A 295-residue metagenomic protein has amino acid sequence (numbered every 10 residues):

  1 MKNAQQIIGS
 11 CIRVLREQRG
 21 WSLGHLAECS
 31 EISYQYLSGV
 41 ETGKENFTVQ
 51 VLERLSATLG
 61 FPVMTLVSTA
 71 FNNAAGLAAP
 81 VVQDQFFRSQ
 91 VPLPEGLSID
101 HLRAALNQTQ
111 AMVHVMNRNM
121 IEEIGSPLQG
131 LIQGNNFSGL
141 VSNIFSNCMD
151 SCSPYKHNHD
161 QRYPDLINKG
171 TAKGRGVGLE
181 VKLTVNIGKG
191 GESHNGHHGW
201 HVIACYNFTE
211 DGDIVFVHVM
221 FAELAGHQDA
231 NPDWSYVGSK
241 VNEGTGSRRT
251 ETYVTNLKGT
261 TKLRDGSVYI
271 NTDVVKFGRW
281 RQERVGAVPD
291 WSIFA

Functional and structural regions predicted by a protein language model:
M1-I7: A detector for short, charged/polar N-terminal pre-domain segments
S10-C29, R54: Short basic helix-loop element that most often maps to the first helix and adjoining turn of HTH DNA-binding modules
I12, L26-A27, L37-V40, L66: Conserved hydrophobic/aromatic packing and binding residues within compact polymer-binding modules
S22, S33-Y36, T48, P62: Short coil turns linking two alpha-helices in DNA-binding domains
E31-N46, F71: Recognition helix of helix-turn-helix/homeodomain-like DNA-binding domains that insert into the DNA major groove
Q50-T65: DNA major-groove recognition helix of helix-turn-helix/homeodomain DNA-binding modules
T65-L77: Short amphipathic recognition helices of helix-turn-helix/homeodomain-type DNA-binding modules
L77-K173, L183-A295: Nucleic-acid endonuclease domains
